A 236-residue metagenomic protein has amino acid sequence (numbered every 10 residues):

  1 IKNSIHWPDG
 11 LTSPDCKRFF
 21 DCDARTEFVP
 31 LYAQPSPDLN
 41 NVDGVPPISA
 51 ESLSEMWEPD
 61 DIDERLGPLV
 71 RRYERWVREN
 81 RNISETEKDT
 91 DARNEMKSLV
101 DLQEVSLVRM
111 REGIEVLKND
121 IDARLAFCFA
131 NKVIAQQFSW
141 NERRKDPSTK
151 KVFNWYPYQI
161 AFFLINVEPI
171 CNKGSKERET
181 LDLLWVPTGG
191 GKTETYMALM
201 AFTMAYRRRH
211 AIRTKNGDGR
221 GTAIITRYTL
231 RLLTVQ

Functional and structural regions predicted by a protein language model:
I1-Q236: N-terminal helicase ATP-binding lobe
